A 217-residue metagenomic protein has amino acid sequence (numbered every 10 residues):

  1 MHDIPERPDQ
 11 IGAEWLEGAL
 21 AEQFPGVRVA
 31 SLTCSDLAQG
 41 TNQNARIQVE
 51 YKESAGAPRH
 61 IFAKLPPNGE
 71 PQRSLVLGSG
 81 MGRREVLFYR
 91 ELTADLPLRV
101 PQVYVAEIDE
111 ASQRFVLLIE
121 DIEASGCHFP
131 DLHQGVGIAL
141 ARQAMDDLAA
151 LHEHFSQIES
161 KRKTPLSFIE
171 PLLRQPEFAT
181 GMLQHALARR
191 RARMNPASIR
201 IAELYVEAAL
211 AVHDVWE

Functional and structural regions predicted by a protein language model:
M1-F115: Conserved NTP-binding catalytic cores of kinases and kinase-like/nucleotidyltransferase enzymes across multiple kinase
D3, D9, D36, D95 (+6 more regions): Acidic-enriched, low-complexity/disordered segments with a strong bias for Aspartate over Glutamate
D36, R83, I108-D109, E123 (+3 more regions): Solvent-exposed, non-transmembrane amphipathic alpha-helical segments
P66-E70, A124-D131: A short small-residue
R84, L98, R114-L117, V136-A139 (+1 more regions): Residues forming well-ordered secondary-structure scaffolds
L117-A124: Short pocket-lining segment of the protein kinase catalytic domain that shapes the ATP-binding cleft
C127-E217: ATP-dependent phospho-/nucleotidyl transfer catalytic cores
